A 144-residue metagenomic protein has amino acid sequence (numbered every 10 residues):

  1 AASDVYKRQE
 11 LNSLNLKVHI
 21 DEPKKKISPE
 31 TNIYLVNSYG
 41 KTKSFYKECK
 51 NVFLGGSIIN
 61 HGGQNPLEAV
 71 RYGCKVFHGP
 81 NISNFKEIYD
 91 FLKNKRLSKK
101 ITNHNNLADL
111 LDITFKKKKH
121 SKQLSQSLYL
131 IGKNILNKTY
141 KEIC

Functional and structural regions predicted by a protein language model:
A1-Y6: Short, small-residue-biased leader/transition segments that mark boundaries at the very start of proteins
K7-V36: Nucleotide-activated donor-binding/catalytic signature segment of Leloir-type glycosyltransferases, i.e., the conserved
S38-G40: ATP-dependent carboxylate/acyl-activation modules
T42-S121: Catalytic binding pocket for nucleotide-activated donors in carbohydrate/polymer assembly enzymes
I113-T114, L128, E142-I143: C-terminal alpha-helix
K119-I131: A short, well-ordered alpha-helix in the C-terminal region of glycosyltransferases
I131-C144: C-terminal alpha-helical cap of glycosyltransferases
